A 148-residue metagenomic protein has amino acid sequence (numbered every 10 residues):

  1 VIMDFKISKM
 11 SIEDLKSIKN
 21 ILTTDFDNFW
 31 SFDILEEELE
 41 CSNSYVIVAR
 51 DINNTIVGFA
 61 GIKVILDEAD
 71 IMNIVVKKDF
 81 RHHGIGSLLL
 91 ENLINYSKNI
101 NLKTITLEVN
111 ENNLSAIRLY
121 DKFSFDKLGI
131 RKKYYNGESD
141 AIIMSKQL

Functional and structural regions predicted by a protein language model:
V1-I2: Short, Lys/Arg-enriched N-terminal segments with co-localized hydrophobic residues within the first ~10-30 amino acids
I7, H82, V109: Conserved SAM-binding loop
K9-D79, L90-N92, Y96, I100 (+1 more regions): Acetyl-CoA-dependent GNAT
I71, T104-V109: Conserved hydrophobic beta-strand within the GNAT/NAT acetyltransferase core sheet that lines the active-site cleft
V76, H82-N95, L114, R118-K122: Conserved acetyl-CoA-binding loop-helix of GNAT-fold acetyltransferases
H83, I100-K103: Short coil/turn segments at alpha/beta junctions that flank glycine-rich nucleotide-binding fingerprints
E108, S124-I142: Conserved catalytic-core motifs of GNAT/GCN5-like acyltransferases
